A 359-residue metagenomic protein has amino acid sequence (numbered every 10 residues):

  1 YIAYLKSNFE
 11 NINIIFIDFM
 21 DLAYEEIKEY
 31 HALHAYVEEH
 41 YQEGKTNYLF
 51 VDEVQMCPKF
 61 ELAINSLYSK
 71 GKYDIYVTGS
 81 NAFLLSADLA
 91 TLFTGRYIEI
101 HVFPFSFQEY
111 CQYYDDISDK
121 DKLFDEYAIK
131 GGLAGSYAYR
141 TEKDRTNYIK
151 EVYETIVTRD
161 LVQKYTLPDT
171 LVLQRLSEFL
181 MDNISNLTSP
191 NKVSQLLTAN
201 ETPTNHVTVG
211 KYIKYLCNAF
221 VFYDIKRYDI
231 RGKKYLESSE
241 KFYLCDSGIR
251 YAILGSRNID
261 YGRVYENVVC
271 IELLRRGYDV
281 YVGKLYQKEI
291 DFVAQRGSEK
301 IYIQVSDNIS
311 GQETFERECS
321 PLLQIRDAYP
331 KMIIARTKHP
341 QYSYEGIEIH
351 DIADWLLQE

Functional and structural regions predicted by a protein language model:
Y1-N11: P-loop NTPase Walker A phosphate-binding motif
I15-N47: Short glycine-rich substrate-engagement loop in P-loop NTPases that contacts/grips substrate
Q42-F60: Conserved P-loop NTPase "ATPase switch" module shared by AAA+ and STAND
E61-V77, N81, A90-T91: Conserved catalytic/switch belt of AAA+ P-loop NTPases
S80-A82, A87-L187: Interdomain motor-coupling "hinge/lid" segment immediately C-terminal to the ATP-binding subdomain of NTP-driven enzymes
E142-K300: Accessory nucleic acid-recognition modules appended to NTPase machines
K300-S310: Active-site ExK catalytic segment of metal-dependent nucleases
T337-E359: Domain-level recognition of nuclease-like catalytic cores that cleave nucleotide substrates
